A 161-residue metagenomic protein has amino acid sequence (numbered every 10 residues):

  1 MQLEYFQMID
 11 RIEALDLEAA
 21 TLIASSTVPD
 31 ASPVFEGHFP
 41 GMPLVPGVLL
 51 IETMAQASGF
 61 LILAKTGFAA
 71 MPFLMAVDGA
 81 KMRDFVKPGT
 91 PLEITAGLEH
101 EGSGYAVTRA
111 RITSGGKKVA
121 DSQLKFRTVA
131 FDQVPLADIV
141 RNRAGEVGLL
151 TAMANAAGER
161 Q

Functional and structural regions predicted by a protein language model:
M1-L3, G67: Short aromatic-glycine motifs in intrinsically disordered, low-complexity regions
E4-V45, R160: Catalytic strand-loop segment that frames the active site of acyl-thioester-processing enzymes
F6-M8, L92, A106: Hydrophobic core residues within well-ordered beta-strands of beta-rich domains
D10-E13, D78, R83, G97-E99 (+1 more regions): Conserved positions in beta-strands of structured domains
A20-T21, P88, G97-Q161: HotDog/MaoC-like acyl-thioester-processing domains
S26, T95-L98: Short, hydrophobic/aromatic-enriched beta-strand segments in well-ordered soluble domains
F39-P46, L50-G59, L74: Compact, glycine-rich, soluble single-domain proteins
A57-T95, R127-V129: Hydrophobic beta-strand-centered segment that forms part of the acyl-chain substrate-binding groove
